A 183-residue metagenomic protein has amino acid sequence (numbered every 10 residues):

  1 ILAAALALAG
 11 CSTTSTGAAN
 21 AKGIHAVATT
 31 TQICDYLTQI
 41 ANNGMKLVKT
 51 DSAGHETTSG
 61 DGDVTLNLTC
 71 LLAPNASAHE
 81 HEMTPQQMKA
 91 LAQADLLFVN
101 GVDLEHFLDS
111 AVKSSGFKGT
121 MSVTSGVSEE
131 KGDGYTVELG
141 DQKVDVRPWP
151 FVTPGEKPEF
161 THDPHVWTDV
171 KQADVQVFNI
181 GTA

Functional and structural regions predicted by a protein language model:
L6-G10: C-terminal motif of bacterial Sec signal peptides marking the signal peptidase cleavage site
C11-A183: Extracytoplasmic metal-acquisition and chelation regions
